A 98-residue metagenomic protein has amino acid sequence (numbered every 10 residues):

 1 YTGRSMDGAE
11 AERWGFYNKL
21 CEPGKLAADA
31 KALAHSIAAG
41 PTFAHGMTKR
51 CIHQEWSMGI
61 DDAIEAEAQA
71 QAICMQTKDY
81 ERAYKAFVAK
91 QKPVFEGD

Functional and structural regions predicted by a protein language model:
Y1-H45, T77, R82, A89 (+1 more regions): Crotonase-fold acyl-CoA enzyme core
E10-E12, E67, Q71: Acidic-residue sensor for enzyme active/binding pockets
G24, M58, C74: Charge-dense, low-complexity intrinsically disordered segments
I37, C51-E55, A70-M75: Helix-loop "lid/cap" segments that line or gate small-molecule binding pockets
W56, K92-D98: Short C-terminal tail/terminal secondary-structure segment of NAD(P)H-dependent dehydrogenase/reductase domains
G59-I64: Short beta-strand->loop
